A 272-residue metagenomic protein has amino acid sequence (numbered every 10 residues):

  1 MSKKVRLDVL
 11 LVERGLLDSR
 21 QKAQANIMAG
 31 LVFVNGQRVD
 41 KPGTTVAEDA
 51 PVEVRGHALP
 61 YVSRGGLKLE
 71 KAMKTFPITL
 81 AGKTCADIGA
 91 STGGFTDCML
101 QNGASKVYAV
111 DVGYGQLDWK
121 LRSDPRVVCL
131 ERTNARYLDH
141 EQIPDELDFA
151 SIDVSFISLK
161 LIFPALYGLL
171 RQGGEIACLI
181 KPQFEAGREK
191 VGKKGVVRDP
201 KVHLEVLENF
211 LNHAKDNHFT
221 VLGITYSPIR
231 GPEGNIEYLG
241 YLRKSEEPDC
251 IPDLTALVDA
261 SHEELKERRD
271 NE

Functional and structural regions predicted by a protein language model:
M1-A50, T84-C85: A basic, amphipathic helix-loop patch mediating RNA/tRNA/ribosome contacts
L80-S91: Conserved class I S-adenosyl-L-methionine
G93-G94, G115: Glycine-rich SAM-binding Motif I of class I
C98-K106: Conserved S-adenosyl-L-methionine
Y108-L161: S-adenosyl-L-methionine
K160-A177: A short glycine-rich, Lys/Arg-flanked "PGG" loop and its adjoining helix->strand segment in the class I
P182-R198: Short, glycine-/aromatic-enriched active-site segment of Class I SAM-dependent methyltransferases
I236, G240-E272: Flexible, glycine-/basic-rich loop-and-beta segments that form/coincide with the SAM-dependent methyltransferase
